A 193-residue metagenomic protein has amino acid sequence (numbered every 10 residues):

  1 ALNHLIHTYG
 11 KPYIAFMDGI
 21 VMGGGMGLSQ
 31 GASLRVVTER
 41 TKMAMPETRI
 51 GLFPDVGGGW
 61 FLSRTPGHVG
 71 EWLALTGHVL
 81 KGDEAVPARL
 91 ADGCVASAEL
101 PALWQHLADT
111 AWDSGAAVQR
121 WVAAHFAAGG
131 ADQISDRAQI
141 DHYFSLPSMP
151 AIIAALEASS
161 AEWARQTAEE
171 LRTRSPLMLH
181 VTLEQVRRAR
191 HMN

Functional and structural regions predicted by a protein language model:
L2-H4: Acidic/polar low-complexity intrinsically disordered segments
I6-I50, P54, W72-L73, G77-G82: Glycine-rich beta-to-alpha active-site loop
K11, G67-G70, R187-H191: A broad detector of the eukaryotic-type serine/threonine protein kinase catalytic domain
G57-W60, R64-A117: Contiguous mid-protein beta-loop-alpha structural module that forms a pocket-lining wall or clamp of enzyme active
V79, S159, R174, R188-A189: A short structural micro-motif
L90-P176: Amphipathic alpha-helical blocks and their helix-capping loop/short-beta junctions
Q166-A168, L179-N193: Charged, low-complexity intrinsically disordered regulatory/assembly segments
